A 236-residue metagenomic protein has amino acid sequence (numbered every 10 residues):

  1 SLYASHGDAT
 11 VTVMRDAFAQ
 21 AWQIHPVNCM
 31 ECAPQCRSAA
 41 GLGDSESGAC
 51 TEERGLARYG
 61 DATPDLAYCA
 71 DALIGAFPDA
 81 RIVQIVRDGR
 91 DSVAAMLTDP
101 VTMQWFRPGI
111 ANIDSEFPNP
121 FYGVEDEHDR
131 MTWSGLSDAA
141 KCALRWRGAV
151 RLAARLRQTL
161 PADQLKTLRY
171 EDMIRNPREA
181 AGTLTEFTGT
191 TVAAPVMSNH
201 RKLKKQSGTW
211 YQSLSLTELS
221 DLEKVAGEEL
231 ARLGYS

Functional and structural regions predicted by a protein language model:
S1-D61, T102-S134: PAPS-dependent sulfation machinery
S47-A49, C69-A72: Catalytic micro-motifs at enzyme active sites that drive phosphoryl/nucleotidyl and oxygen chemistry
T51, L73-I74, R157-Q158: N-terminal cationic-hydrophobic initiation segments that often serve targeting/anchoring roles
A62-L66, W146-A149: A conditional alpha-helix N-cap/helix-loop micro-motif detector
A62-T63, L73-T98: Conserved phosphate-donor/acceptor-positioning beta-strand/loop module used by diverse small-molecule
Y68-D71, A94, R178: Short N-terminal helix/helix-N-cap motif within the alpha/beta-hydrolase-1
Q104-F106, I110, D114-S236: PAPS-dependent sulfotransferases, especially Golgi type II membrane carbohydrate sulfotransferases
